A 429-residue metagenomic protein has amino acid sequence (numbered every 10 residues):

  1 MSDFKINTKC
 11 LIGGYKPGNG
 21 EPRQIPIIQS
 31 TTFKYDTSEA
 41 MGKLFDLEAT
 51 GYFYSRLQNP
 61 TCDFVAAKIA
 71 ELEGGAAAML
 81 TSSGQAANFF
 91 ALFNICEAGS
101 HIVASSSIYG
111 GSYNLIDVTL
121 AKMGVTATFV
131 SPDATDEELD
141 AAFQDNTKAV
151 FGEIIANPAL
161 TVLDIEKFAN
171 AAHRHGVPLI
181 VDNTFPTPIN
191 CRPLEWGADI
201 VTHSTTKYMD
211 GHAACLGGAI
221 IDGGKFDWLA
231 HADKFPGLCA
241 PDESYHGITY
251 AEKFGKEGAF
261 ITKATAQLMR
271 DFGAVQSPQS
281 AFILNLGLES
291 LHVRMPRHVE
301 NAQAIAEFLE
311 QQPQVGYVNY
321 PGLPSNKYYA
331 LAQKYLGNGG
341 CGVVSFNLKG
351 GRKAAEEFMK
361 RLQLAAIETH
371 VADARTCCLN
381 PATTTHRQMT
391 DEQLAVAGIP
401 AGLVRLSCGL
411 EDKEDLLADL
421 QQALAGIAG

Functional and structural regions predicted by a protein language model:
M1-N59, A67: N-terminal "arm"/small-domain region of PLP-dependent enzymes with the aminotransferase-like
N7-K16, A78-Q311, N319: Conserved PLP-enzyme active-site core in the AAT-like
T32, G223-F226, L348-G351: Short loop segments at secondary-structure junctions
T37-F89, G111-T119: Conserved N-terminal alpha-helix of the aminotransferase class I/II PLP-enzyme fold
G74, Q314-Y317, G402: Glycine-centered tight turns that cap/initiate beta-strands
D117-V118, T126-A127, A141, D145-K148 (+4 more regions): PLP-dependent enzyme catalytic core of the Aspartate aminotransferase-like
I221, S345-N347, S407-G409: Short hydrophobic/aromatic beta-strand micro-patches that form the beta-sheet surface supporting nucleotide- or nucleic
F272-V275, Q279-A281, L286-S290, M295-R297 (+3 more regions): Conserved small-domain helix->loop->beta segment predominantly found in fold-type I
